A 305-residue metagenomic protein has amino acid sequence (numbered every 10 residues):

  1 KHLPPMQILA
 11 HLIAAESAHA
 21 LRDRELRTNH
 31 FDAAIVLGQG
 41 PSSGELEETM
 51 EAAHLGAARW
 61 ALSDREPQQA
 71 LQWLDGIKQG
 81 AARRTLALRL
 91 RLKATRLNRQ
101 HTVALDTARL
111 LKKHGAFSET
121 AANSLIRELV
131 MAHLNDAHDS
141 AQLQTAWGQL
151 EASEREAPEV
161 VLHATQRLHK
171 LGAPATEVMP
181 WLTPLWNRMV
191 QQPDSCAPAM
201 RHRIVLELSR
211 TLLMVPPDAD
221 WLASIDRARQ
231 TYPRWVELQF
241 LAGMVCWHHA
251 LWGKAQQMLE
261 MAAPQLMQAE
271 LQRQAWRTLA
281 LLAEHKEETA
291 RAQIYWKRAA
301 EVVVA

Functional and structural regions predicted by a protein language model:
K1-K78, A82-R84: Membrane-proximal soluble helical/coiled-coil segments that couple transmembrane anchors to catalytic or regulatory
H2-P5, G38-E48, G115-T120, G148-R155 (+3 more regions): Flexible helix-coil transition and linker loops at the boundaries of alpha-helical arrays
P5, L9, E45-A52, L86 (+6 more regions): Start-of-helix register in tetratricopeptide repeats
Q7, A14, A57, R91 (+7 more regions): Structural register within alpha-helical repeat arrays
H11, A18, A61, T95 (+6 more regions): Residue at a conserved register position within TPR or TPR-like alpha-solenoid repeats
L21, D64, N98, D136-A137 (+4 more regions): Structural motif corresponding to the intra-repeat A-B loop/turn of tetratricopeptide repeats
L26-L37, E66-K78, H101-H114, H138-S153 (+4 more regions): Alpha-helical repeat scaffolds
L46, M50-S63, D194-Q268: Alpha-helical adaptor scaffolds
